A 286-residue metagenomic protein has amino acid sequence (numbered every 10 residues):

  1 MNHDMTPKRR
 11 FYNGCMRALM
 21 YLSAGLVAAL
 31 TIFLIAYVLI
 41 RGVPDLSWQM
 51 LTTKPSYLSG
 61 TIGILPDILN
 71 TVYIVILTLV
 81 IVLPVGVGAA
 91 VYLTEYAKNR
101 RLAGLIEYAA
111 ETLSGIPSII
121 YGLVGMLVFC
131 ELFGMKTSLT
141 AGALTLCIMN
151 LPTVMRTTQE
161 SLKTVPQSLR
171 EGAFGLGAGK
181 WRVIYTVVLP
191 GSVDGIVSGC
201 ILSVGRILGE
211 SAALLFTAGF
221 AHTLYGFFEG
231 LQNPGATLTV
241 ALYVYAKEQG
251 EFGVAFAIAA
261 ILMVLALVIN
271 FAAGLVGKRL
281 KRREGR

Functional and structural regions predicted by a protein language model:
M1-A24, A273-R286: Transmembrane alpha-helical segments of polytopic membrane transport and secretion proteins
N2-L19, A36-V80, N99, V244-F252: Periplasmic/extracellular loop-to-transmembrane helix junction in inner-membrane transport proteins
N13, K98-L102, P166-S198: Amphipathic cytosolic juxtamembrane alpha-helices at the membrane-cytosol interface of multi-pass membrane transporters
P55-I62, L214-V264: Interhelical loop and adjacent transmembrane-helix boundary motif in polytopic membrane transport permeases
T78-A110, L123, A273-R282: Transmembrane-helix boundary motif in ABC transporter permease subunits
L93, Q159, K163, I201 (+1 more regions): C-terminal transmembrane helix and the adjacent membrane-cytosol boundary/short C-terminal tail of inner/organellar
E111-C147: Generic hydrophobic transmembrane alpha-helix motif, especially the helices
T158, K180-A218: Transmembrane alpha-helices
